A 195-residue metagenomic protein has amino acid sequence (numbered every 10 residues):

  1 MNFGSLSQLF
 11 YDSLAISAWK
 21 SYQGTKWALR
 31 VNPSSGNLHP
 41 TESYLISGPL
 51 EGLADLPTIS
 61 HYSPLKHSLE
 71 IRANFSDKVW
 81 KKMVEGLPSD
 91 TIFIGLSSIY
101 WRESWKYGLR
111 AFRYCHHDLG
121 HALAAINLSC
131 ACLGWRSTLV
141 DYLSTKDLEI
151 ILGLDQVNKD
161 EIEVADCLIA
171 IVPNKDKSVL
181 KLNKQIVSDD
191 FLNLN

Functional and structural regions predicted by a protein language model:
M1-N195: Acidic, surface-exposed loops and disordered segments
